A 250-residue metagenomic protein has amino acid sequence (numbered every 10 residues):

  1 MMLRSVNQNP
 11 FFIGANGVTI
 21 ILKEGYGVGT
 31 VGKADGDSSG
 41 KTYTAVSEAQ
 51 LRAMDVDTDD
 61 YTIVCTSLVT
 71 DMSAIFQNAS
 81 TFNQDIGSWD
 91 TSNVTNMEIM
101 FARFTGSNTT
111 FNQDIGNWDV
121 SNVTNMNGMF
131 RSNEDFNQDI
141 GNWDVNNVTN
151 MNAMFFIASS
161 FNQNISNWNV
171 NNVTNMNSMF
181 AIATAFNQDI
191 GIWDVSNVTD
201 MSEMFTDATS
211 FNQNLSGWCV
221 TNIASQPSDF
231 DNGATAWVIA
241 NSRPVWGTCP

Functional and structural regions predicted by a protein language model:
M1-P250: Negatively charged
